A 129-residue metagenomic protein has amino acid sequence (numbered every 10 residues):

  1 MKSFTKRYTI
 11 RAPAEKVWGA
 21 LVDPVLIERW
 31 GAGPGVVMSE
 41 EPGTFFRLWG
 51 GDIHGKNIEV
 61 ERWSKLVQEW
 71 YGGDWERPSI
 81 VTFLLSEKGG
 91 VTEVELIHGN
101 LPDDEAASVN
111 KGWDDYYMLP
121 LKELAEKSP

Functional and structural regions predicted by a protein language model:
M1-V36: Hydrophobic ligand-binding cavity/cleft-lining segments
A12, E76, D104: Residues that form or flank phosphate/diphosphate-binding pockets in enzymes that use nucleotide phosphates
E15, G19, E59, G90 (+3 more regions): Replace "anionic and nucleotidyl ligands
W18-L21, W30, W70, W113 (+1 more regions): Tryptophan-centric aromatic hotspots in well-structured domains and transmembrane helices
R29, V36, F46-E95, G99-L101: Hydrophobic-ligand binding "helix-grip"
N100-P129: A conserved amphipathic terminal alpha-helix motif
